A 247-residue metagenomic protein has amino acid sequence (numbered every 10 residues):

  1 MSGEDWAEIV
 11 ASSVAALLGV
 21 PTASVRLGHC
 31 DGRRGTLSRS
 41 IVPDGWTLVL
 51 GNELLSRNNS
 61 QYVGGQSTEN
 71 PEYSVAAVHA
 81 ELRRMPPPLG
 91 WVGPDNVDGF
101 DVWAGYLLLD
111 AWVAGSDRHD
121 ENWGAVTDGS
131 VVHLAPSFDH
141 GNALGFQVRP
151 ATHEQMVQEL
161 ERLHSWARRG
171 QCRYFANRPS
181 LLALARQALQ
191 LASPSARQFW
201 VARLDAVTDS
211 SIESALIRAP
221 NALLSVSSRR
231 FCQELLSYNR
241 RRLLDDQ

Functional and structural regions predicted by a protein language model:
M1-T68: Conserved ATP-binding subdomain of kinase catalytic cores across diverse folds
G3, D128-Q247: C-terminal catalytic region of ATP-dependent kinase domains
G3, R26, D95, G115-D117 (+1 more regions): Short, surface-exposed helix-loop/turn micro-motifs enriched in polar/charged residues
G3-D5, D98-V102, S225: Aromatic-acidic/polar surface patches that form glycan- and anion
I9-L17, D101, G105-D110, E234-R241: A broad, structural surface signal
S24-G32, H119-D128, Q247: Short alpha-helical "patches" and their helix-cap loops
I41-L107, R218, R242: ATP-dependent phospho-/nucleotidyl transfer catalytic cores
A76-R149: Conserved kinase catalytic-core segment
